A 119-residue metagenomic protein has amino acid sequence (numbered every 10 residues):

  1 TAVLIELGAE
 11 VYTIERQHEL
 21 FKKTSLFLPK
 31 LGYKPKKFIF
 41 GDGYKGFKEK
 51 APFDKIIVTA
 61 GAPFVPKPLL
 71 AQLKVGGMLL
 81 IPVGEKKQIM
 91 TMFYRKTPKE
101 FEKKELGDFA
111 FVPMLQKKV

Functional and structural regions predicted by a protein language model:
T1-T91, R95-E100: Conserved nucleotide-cofactor-binding alpha/beta core module
M90-V119: Substrate-binding/catalytic lobe of Class I Rossmann-like enzymes that use SAM or dcSAM, i.e., the mid-to-C-terminal
